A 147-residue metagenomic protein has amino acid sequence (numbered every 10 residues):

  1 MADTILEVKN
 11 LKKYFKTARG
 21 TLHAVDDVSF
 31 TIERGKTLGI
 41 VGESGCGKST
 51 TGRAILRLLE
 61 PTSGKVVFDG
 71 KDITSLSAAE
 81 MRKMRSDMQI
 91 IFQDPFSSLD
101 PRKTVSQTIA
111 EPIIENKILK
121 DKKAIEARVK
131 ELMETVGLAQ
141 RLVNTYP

Functional and structural regions predicted by a protein language model:
A2-I5, Y14-D27, R34, S77-E80 (+1 more regions): A short, flexible loop at the N-terminus of ABC-type nucleotide-binding domains that lies
R19, I73-Q89, E115, K122: ABC ATPase NBD coupling module
V41-G42: The feature captures the beta-strand-to-loop junction immediately N-terminal to the Walker
G45, S49-T50: Conserved Walker
L56: Helix-to-loop junction immediately C-terminal to a conserved catalytic motif
G64-D72: Conserved ABC transporter NBD signature motif
D72, K123-R141: Conserved ABC ATPase "signature" region
F96, R102-E115, E126, K130 (+1 more regions): Short helical segment in ABC ATPase nucleotide-binding domains corresponding to the A-loop/adjacent helical element
